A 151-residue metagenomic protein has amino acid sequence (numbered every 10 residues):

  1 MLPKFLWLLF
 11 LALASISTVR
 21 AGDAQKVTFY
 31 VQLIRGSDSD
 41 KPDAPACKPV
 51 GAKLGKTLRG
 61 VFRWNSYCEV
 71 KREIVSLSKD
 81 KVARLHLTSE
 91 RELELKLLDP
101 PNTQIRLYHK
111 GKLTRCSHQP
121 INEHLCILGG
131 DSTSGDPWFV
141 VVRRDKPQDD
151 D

Functional and structural regions predicted by a protein language model:
M1-W7: Bacterial N-terminal signal peptides that target proteins for export
W7-S15: Bacterial N-terminal signal peptides
I16-A21: Domain-scale selection of a single, long terminal region that carries the protein's primary operational module
G22-D151: Outer membrane pore-forming secretion/assembly proteins and partners of Gram-negative envelopes
